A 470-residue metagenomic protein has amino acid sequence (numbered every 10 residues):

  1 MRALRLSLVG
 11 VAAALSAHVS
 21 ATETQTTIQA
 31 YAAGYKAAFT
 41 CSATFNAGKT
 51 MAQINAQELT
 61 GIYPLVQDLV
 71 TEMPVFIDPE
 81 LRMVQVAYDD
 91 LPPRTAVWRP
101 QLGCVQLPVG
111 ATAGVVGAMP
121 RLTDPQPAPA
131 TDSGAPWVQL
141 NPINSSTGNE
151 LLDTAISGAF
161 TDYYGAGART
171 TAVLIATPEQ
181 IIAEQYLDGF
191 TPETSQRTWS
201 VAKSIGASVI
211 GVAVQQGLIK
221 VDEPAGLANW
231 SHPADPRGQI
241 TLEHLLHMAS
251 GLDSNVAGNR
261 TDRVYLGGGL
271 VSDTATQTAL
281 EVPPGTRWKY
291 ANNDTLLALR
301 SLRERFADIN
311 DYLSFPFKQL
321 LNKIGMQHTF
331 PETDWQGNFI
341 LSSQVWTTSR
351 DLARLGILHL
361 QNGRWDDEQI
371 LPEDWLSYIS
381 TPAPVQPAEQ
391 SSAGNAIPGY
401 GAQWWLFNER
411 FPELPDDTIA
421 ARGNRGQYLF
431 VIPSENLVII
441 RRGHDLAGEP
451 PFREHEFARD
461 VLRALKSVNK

Functional and structural regions predicted by a protein language model:
T27-I28, T112-A113, G117, A421-K470: Structured C-terminal helix/loop/strand segments within mature extracytoplasmic catalytic/sensor domains
P136-P178: Beta-lactamase-like hydrolase cores
L151-I156, Q180-Q185, P224-L227, N259-P284 (+1 more regions): Short, charged, amphipathic alpha-helices and their helix-cap/turn boundaries
E179, Q196-D222, L245, A298-L302 (+1 more regions): Active-site SXXK
A207, N293-L302, S343-W365, Q427-G443: Active-site-proximal alpha-helical segments within enzyme catalytic domains
Q215-G251, Q277-L280, A307-S343, T347: Active-site helix/loop module of the DD-peptidase/beta-lactamase fold, centered on the serine-lysine SxxK catalytic
H232-T261, Y265-T286, A291-L296, T347-R350: Conserved catalytic neighborhood of penicillin-recognizing serine enzymes
M326-T333, S380-V438: Active-site Gly/Thr loop motif
